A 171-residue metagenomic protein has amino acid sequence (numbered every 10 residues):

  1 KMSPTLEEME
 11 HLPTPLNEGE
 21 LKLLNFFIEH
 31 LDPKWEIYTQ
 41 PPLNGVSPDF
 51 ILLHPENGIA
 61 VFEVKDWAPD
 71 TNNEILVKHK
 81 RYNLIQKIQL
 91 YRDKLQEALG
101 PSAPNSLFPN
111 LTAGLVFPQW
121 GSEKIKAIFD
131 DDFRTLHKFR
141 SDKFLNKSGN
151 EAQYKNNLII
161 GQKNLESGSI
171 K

Functional and structural regions predicted by a protein language model:
K1-P48, L52-K171: Intrinsically disordered, low-complexity Ser/Thr/Pro/Gly-rich regulatory segments
